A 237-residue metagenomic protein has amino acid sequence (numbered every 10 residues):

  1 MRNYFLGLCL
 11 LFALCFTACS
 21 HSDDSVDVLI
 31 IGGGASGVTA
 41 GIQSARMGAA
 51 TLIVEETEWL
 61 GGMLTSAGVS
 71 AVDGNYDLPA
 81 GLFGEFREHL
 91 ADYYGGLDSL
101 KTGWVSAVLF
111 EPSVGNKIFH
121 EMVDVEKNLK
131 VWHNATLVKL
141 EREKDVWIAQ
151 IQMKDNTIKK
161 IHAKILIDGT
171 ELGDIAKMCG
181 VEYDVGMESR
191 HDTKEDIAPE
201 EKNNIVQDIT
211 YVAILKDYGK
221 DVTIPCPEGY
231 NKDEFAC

Functional and structural regions predicted by a protein language model:
M1-F5: Positively charged n-region of N-terminal signal peptides that target proteins for export
F12-S25: Bacterial Sec-dependent signal peptides at the C-terminal "C-region" and cleavage site
D23-G34: Beta1/beta-strand and adjacent pyrophosphate-binding region of the FAD-binding site in flavoprotein oxidoreductases
V26, D155-I165: Core beta-strand elements of the Rossmann-like FAD/NAD(P) dinucleotide-binding domain in flavoenzyme oxidoreductases
G37: N-terminal Rossmann-fold NAD(P) dinucleotide-binding loop
Q43, A49-A50, E55-K139, E143 (+2 more regions): Conserved N-terminal/central alpha/beta ligand/cofactor-binding core
I161-E171, I175: Short hydrophobic core segments
K177-C237: Rossmann-like dinucleotide-binding core of oxidoreductases
